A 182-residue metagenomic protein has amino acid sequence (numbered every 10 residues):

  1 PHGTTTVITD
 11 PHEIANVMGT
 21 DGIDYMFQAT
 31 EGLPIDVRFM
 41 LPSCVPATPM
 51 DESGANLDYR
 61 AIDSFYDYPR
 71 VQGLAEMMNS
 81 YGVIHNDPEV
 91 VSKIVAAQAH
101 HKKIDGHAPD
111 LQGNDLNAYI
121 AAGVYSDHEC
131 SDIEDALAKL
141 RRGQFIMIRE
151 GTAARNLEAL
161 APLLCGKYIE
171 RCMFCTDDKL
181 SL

Functional and structural regions predicted by a protein language model:
H2-K103: Divalent-metal coordination cores built from histidine and acidic residues
D10-P11, F174-S181: Short beta-alpha connecting loops at secondary-structure transitions that line or flank enzyme active sites
S43-V45, T152-A153, D178-L180: Glycine-rich beta-alpha junction loops
N56-E76, G82-I148, T152-F174: Histidine/acidic residue-rich metal-binding segments in metalloenzymes
Q98-H100, K179-L182: Short secondary-structure boundary segments
